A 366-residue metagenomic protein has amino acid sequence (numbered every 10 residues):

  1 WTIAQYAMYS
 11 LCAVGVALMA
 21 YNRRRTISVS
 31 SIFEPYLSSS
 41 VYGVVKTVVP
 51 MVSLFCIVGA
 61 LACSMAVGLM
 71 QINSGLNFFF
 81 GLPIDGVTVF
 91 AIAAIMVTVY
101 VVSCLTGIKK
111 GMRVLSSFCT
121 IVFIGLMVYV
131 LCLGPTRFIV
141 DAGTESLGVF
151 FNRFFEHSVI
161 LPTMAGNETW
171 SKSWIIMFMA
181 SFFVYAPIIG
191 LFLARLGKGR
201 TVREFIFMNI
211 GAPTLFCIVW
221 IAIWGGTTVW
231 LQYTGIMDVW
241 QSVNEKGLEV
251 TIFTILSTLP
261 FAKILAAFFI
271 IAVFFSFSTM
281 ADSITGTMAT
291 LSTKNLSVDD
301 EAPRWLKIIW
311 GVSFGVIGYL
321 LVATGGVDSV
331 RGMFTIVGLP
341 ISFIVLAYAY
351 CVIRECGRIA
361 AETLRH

Functional and structural regions predicted by a protein language model:
W1-R25, I206-I210, F216-V229: Membrane-interface helix-loop-helix modules in multi-pass membrane proteins
A7-C12, G43-G59, A91-T98, F123-L133 (+3 more regions): Select transmembrane alpha-helical segments in multipass membrane proteins
G15-R25, S74-F79, I95-F118, G134 (+3 more regions): Membrane-water interface regions at transmembrane-helix termini and the short interhelical loops of multi-pass membrane
A17-V44, K110, L231-L259, I284-D299 (+1 more regions): Flexible loop linkers connecting adjacent transmembrane helices in multi-pass alpha-helical membrane transporters
T26-V44, G68-I92, F123-L126, G190-R200 (+2 more regions): Helix-loop-helix connectors at the membrane interface of multi-pass transporters/channels
V49-I57, C63, N73, T106-G134 (+3 more regions): Membrane-interface loop-to-helix entry segments
P50-M51, F80-I108, G125, M179-F192 (+2 more regions): Transmembrane alpha-helical segments of multi-pass small-molecule transport proteins
S64-F79, A91, I124-M164, G225-V229 (+1 more regions): Hydrophobic alpha-helical segments and their helix-loop junctions in multi-pass secondary transporters
